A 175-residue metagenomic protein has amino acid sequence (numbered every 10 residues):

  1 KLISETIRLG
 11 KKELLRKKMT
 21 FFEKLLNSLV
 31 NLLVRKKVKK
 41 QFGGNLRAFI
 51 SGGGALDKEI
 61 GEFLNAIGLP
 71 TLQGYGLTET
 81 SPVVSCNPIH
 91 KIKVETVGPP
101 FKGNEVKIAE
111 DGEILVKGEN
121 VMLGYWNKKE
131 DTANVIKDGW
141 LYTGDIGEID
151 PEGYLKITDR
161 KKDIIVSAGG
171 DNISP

Functional and structural regions predicted by a protein language model:
K1-I92: Gly/Ser/Thr-rich phosphate-binding loop
Q41-F42, G98-P100: Solvent-exposed alpha-helices and their adjacent loops that cap or buttress functional pockets in soluble metabolic
G53, G76, G118, D145 (+1 more regions): Conserved G/P- and acidic residue-centered "switch" motifs that form tight phosphate/ATP-binding loops in soluble
A55, E59, S85-P88, G98 (+3 more regions): Active-site glycine/GP-rich loop and adjacent strand/helix microenvironment that borders small-molecule binding pockets
K93-E95, V166-A168: A generic structural signal for short coil/turn motifs at secondary-structure boundaries
P100-S167: Conserved ATP-binding/catalytic segment of the ANL
I173-P175: ATP-dependent adenylate-forming carboxylate-activation enzymes
